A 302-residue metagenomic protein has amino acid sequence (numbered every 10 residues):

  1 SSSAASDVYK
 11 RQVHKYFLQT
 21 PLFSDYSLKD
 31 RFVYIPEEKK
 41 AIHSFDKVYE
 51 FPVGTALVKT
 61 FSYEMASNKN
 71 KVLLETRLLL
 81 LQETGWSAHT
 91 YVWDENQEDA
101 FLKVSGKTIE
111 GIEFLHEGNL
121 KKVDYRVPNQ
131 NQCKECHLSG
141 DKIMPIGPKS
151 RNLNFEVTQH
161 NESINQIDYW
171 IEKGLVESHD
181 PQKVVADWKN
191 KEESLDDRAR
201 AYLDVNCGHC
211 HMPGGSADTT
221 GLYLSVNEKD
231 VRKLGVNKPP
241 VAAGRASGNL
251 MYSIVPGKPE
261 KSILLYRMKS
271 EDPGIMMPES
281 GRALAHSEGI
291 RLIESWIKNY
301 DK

Functional and structural regions predicted by a protein language model:
S1-A5, Y9: Single conserved hydrophobic/aromatic residue that forms the stacking wall/gate of nucleotide- or nucleobase-binding
A5, K29-R31, E260: A generic secondary-structure signal marking the coil-to-beta-strand transition
K10-V92: Long, well-ordered hydrophobic secondary-structure segments characteristic of membrane-embedded and membrane-proximal
N68-K302: Sequence context surrounding c-type heme c attachment/ligation sites in exported
